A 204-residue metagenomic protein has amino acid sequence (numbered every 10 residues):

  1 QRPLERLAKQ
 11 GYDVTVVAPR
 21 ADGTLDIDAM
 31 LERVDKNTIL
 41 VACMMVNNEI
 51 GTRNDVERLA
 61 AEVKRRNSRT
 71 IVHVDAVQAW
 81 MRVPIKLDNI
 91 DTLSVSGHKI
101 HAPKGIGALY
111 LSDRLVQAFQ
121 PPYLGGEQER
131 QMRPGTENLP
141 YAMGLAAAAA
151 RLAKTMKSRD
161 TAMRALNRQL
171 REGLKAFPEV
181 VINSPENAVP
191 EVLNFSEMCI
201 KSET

Functional and structural regions predicted by a protein language model:
Q1-T204: Pyridoxal 5′-phosphate
